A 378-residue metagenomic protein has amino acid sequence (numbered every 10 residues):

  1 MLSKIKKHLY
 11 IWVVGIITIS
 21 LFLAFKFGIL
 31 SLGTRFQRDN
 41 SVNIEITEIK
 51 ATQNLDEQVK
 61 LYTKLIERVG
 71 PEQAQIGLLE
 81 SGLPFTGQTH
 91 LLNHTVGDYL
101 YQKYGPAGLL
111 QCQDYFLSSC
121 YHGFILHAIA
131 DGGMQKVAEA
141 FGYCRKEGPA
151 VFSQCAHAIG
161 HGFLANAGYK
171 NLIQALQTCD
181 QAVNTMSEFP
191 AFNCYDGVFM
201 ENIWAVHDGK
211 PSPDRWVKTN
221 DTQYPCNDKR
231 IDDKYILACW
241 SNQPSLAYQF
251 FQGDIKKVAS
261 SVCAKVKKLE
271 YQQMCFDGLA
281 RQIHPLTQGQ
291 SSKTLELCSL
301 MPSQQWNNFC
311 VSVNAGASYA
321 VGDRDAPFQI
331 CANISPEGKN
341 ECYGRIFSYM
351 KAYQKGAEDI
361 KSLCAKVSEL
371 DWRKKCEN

Functional and structural regions predicted by a protein language model:
L2-T18: N-terminal Sec-pathway targeting helices
W12, F25-N378: Non-catalytic tandem-repeat scaffold regions and their flanking low-complexity/translocation tails
I19-L23: Sec-dependent, cleavable N-terminal signal peptides
